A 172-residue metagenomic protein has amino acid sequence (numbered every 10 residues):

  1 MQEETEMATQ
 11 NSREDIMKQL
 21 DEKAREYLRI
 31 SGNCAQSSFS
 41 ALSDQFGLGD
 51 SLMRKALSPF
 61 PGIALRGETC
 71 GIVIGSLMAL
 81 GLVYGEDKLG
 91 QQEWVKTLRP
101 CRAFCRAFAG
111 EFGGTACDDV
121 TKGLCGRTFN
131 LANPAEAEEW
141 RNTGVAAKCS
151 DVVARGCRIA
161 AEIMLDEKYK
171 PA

Functional and structural regions predicted by a protein language model:
Q2-L28: Polybasic, low-complexity association/targeting segments
T9-E14, A41-S58, R127-P134: Acidic-glycine-rich active-site phosphate/pyrophosphate-binding loop
E22-R29, P59-E68, W140-A147: A short glycine/serine-rich beta->alpha loop
C34, C70, C117: Short cysteine clusters
F46-K55, L82-A103: Phosphate-handling active-site elements
G75-V83: DPxDG-like acidic metal-binding loop motif
R99-A172: C-terminal binding/interaction regions
